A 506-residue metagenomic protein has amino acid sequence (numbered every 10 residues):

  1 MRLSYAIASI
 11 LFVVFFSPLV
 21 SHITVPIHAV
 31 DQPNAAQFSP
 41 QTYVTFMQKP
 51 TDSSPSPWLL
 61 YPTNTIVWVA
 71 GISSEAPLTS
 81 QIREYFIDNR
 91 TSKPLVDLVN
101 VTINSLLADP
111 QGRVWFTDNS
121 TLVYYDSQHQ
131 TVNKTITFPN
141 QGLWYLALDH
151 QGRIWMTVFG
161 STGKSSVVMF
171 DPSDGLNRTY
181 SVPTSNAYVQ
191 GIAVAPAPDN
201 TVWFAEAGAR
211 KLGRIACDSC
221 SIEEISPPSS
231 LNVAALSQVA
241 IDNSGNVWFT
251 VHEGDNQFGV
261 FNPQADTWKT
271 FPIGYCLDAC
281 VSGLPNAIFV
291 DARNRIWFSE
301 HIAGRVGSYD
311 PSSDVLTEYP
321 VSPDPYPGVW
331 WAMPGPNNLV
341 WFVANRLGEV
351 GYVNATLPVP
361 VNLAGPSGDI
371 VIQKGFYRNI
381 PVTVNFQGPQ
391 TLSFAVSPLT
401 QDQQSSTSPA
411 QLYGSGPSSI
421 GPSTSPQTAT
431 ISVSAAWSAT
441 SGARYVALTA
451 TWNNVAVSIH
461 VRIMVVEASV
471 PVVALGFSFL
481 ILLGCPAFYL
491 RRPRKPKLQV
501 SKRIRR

Functional and structural regions predicted by a protein language model:
P33-D52: A short helix->beta-strand "capping" segment at the edge of beta-propeller domains
P50-S56, L98-T102, P139-Q141, P183-G191 (+3 more regions): Short glycine-/Asp-/Thr-/Trp-enriched loop segments that recur within the blades of beta-propeller repeat domains
Y61-N64, A108-Q111, L148-Q151, P196-D199 (+3 more regions): Residue-level detector of Asp-centered blade-edge/turn motifs that repeat once per structural unit in beta-propeller
Y61-N64, V69-P77, V114-S120, M156-G163 (+4 more regions): Conserved beta-strand positions in repeat-built beta-propeller and related beta-rich domains
S80-R83, T121-V123, S165-M169, R210-R214 (+3 more regions): A short loop-to-beta-strand structural motif that recurs across blades of beta-propeller domains
F86-R90, Y125-Q130, F170-G175, A216-C220 (+3 more regions): Short loop/turn segments that connect beta-strands within beta-propeller blades
Y326-P360: Blade-level signature of beta-propeller repeat domains, shared across WD40, Kelch, NHL, RCC1 and BNR/Asp-box propellers
T356-R506: Long beta-sheet-rich domains in secretory-pathway and surface-associated proteins
